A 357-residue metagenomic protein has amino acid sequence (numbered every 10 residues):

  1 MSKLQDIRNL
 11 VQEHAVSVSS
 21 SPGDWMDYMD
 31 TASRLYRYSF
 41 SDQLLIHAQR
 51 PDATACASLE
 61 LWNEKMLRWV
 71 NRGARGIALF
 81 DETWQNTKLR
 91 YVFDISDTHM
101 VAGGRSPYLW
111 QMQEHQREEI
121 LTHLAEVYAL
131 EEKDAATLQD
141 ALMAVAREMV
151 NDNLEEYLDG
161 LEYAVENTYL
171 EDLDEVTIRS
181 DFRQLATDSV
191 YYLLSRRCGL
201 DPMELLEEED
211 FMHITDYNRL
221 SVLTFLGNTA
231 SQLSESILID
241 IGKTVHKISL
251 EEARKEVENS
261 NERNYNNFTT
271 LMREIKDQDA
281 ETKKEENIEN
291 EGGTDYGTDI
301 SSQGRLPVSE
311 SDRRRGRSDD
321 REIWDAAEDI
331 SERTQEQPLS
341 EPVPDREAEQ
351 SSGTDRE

Functional and structural regions predicted by a protein language model:
M1-A280, E285-E291, G297-T298, G353-E357: N-terminal accessory/interface modules of nucleic-acid-binding and processing proteins
R263, K283-E357: Non-Sec secretion/translocation targeting segments of pathogen effectors
